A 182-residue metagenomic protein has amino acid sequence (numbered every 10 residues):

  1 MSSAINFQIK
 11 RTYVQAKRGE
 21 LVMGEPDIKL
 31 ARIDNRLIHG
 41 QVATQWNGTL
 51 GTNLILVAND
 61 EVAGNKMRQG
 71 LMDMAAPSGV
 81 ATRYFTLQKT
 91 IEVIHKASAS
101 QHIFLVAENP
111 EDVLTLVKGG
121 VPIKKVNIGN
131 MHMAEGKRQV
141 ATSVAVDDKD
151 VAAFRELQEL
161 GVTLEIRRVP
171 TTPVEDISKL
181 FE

Functional and structural regions predicted by a protein language model:
S3-V22: Short, Lys/Arg-enriched N-terminal segments with co-localized hydrophobic residues within the first ~10-30 amino acids
G19-E20, G24-A76, A81: Long, hydrophobic N-terminal alpha-helical segment
D27-A31, N53-L56, A81-R83, H102-L105 (+2 more regions): Structural motif
D34-H39, T86, V146-D147: A general structural motif
N59-V62, L87-T90, P110, G129-M133 (+1 more regions): Short, ordered loop/turn segments at secondary-structure junctions
N65, L71-A75, G79-R83, V93-V106 (+1 more regions): Short basic, glycine-rich beta-strand/loop surfaces that mediate nucleic-acid
Y84-G129: Ordered, amphipathic secondary-structure segments that act as subunit-interaction surfaces in large macromolecular
G119, K124-E182: Glycine-rich, aromatic-bearing surface loops/beta-hairpins
